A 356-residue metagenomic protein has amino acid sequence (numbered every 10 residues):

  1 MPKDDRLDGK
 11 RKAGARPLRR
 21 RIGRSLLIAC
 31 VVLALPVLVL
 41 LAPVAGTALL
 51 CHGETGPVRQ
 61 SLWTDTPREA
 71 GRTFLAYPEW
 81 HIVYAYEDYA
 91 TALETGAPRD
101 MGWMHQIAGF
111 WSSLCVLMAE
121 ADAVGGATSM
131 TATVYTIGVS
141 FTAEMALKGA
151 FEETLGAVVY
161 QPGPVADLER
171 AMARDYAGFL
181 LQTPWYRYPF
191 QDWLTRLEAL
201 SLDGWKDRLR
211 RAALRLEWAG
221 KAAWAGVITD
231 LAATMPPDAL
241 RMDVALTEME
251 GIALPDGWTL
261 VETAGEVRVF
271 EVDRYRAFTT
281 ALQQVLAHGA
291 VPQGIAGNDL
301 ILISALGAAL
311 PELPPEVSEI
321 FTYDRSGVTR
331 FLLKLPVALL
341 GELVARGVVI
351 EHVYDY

Functional and structural regions predicted by a protein language model:
M1-K12: N-terminal intrinsically disordered, acidic low-complexity segments at the extreme N-terminus
A13-V37: N-terminal Sec-pathway targeting helices
L35-V58: Membrane-interface motif at the C-terminal end of an N-terminal transmembrane signal
T64-L209, L216-A223, V227, E250 (+2 more regions): Long, compositionally biased low-complexity segments enriched in polar/charged residues
A233-E248, V267-V269, G297-G307: Short glycine-/aliphatic-rich beta-strand segments at the starts of folded cytosolic domains
M242-L260, T280-Q284, I303-S318: Short amphipathic alpha-helix segments
V244, A264-L300: Acidic (E/D-rich), amphipathic helical modules within compact regulatory domains
A290-D299, I320-T322, G347-Y356: Conserved short beta-strand edge segments in small beta-sheet-based binding/regulatory domains
